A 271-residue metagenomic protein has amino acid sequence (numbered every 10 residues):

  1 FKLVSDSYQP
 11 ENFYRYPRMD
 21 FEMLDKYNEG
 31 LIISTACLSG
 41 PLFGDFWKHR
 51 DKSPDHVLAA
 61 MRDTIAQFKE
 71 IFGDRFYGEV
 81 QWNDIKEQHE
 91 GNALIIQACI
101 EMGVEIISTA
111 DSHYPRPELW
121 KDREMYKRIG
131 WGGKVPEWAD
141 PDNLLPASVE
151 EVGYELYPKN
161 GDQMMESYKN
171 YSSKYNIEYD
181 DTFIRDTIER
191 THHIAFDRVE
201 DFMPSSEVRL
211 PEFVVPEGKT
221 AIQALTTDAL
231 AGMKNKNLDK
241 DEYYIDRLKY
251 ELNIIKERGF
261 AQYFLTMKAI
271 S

Functional and structural regions predicted by a protein language model:
F1-W82, G91-E101, W120-M125, A224: Extended substrate/RNA-proximal surfaces in nucleic-acid metabolism proteins
S34-T35, E79-Q81, Y126, Y157 (+2 more regions): Residues in well-ordered beta-strands of folded domains
G40-G44, D84-Q88, Y114-P117, F202-P204 (+1 more regions): Flexible loop/turn segments at secondary-structure boundaries
L42, S53-P54, Q97-E101, K169-S271: Non-catalytic structural connector segments
V80-W82, S108-S112, G259: Active-site proximal loops enriched in glycine and acidic residues that flank catalytic Cys/His/Asp and coordinate
E87-G91, T266: Short, glycine/acidic-rich beta->alpha junctions
V104: Short glycine/serine/threonine/alanine-rich loop segments
I107, Y114-L119, E124-D201: Phosphate/diphosphate-binding loops
